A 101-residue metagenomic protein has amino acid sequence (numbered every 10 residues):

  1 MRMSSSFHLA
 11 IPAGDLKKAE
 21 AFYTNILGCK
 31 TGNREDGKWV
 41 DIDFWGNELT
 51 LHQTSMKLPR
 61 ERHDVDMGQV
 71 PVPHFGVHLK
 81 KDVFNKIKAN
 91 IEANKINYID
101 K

Functional and structural regions predicted by a protein language model:
M1-S6, K30-K81, K86-K101: Vicinal oxygen chelate
A13-D15, F44: Conserved beta-strand-loop-alpha-helix junction that forms the acyl-donor binding cleft
A19-T24, I91: Conserved active-site tyrosine of GNAT-family acetyltransferases
L27: Major-groove DNA-recognition helix of helix-turn-helix-type DNA-binding domains
